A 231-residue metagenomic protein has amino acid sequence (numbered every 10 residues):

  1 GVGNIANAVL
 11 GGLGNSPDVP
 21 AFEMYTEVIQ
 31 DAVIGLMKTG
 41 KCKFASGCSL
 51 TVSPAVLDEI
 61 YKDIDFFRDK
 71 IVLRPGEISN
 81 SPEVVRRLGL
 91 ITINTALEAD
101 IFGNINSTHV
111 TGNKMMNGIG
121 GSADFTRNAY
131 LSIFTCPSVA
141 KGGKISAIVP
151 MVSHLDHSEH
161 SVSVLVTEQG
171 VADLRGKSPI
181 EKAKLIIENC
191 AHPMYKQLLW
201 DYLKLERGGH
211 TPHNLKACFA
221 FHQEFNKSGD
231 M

Functional and structural regions predicted by a protein language model:
G1-M231: Conserved phosphate- and dinucleotide-binding cores of soluble alpha/beta proteins, encompassing both enzyme active
